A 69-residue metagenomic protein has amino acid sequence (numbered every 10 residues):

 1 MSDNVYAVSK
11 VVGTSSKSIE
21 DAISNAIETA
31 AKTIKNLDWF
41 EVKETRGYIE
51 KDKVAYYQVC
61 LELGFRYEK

Functional and structural regions predicted by a protein language model:
M1-S2, K69: Absolute protein N-terminus
D3-W39: Short, well-ordered alpha-helical segments
R46-K69: A cross-kingdom feature marking charged/low-complexity
